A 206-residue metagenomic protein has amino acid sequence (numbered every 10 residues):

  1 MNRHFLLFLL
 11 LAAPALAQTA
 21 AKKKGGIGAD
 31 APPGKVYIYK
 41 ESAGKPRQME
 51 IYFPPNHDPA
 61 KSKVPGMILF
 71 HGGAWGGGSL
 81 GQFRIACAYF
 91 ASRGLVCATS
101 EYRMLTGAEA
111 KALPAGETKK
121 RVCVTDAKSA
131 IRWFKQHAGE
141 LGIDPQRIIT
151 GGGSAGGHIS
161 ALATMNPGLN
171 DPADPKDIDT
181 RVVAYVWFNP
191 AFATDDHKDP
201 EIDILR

Functional and structural regions predicted by a protein language model:
M1-H4: Positively charged n-region of N-terminal signal peptides that target proteins for export
L9-A17: Hydrophobic h-region of N-terminal signal peptides that target proteins for export in Gram-negative bacteria
T19-S62: N-terminal cap/lid segment of alpha/beta-hydrolase-fold proteins
P55, G73, V96, E101-A108 (+1 more regions): Short beta-to-alpha linker loops that shape the active-site pocket of alpha/beta-hydrolase fold enzymes
K61-G73: Short beta-strand element of the alpha/beta-hydrolase
K61-K63, G78-G81, A110, L162-A163 (+1 more regions): Short, solvent-exposed loop/turn and secondary-structure capping segments
S79-L80, A86, A98-P145: Catalytic nucleophile-loop/oxyanion-hole region of alpha/beta-hydrolase and closely related hydrolase-like folds
S129-P200: Primarily recognizes the serine-hydrolase "nucleophile elbow" in alpha/beta-hydrolase and SGNH/GDSL folds
